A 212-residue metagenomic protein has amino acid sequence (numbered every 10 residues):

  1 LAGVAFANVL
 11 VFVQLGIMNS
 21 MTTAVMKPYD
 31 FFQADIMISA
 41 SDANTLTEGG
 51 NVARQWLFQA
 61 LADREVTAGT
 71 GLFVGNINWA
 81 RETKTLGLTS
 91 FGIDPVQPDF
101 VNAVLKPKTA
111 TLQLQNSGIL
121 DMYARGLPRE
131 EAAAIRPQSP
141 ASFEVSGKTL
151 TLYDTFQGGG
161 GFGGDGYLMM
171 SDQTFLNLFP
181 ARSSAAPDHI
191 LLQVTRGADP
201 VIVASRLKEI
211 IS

Functional and structural regions predicted by a protein language model:
A2-A5, D30, R182-A186: Short, flexible turn/loop "capping" segments at secondary-structure junctions
A5, V9-T89: Hydrophobic, regular-secondary-structure patches
F32-A34, E65, K84-L88, N116 (+3 more regions): Envelope-exposed proteins and targeting segments
S41-A43, V74, I93-V96, Y123-R125 (+3 more regions): Solvent-exposed coil/turn segments that connect beta secondary-structure elements in extracytoplasmic/periplasmic
T45-N51, A80-L88, P98-A103, G159-M169 (+2 more regions): Solvent-exposed, non-transmembrane alpha-helical starts
R54-F58, D63-T67, G71-L114, E144-S146 (+1 more regions): The feature marks short, hydrophobic/small-residue-biased sequence motifs that occur predominantly
Q97-A103, Y123-L168: Mid-to-C-terminal secondary-structure elements that act as membrane-proximal/extracytoplasmic interface segments
E144-S212: Mechanotransmission and gating elements of multispan inner-membrane complexes involved in transport and envelope
